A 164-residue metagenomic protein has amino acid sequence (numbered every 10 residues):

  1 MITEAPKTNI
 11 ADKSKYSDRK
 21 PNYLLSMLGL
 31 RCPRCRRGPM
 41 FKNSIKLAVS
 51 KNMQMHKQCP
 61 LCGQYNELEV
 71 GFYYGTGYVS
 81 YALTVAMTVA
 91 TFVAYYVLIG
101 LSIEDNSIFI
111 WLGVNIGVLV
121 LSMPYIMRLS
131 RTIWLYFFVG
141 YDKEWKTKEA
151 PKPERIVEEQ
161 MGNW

Functional and structural regions predicted by a protein language model:
I2-K7, I103-W164: Cytosol/matrix-facing juxtamembrane amphipathic, basic-hydrophobic segments adjacent to a transmembrane helix
P6-R19, R36-L47: Short Cys/His-rich Zn2+-coordinating modules
S14-D18, Y65-E69, Y141: Cytosolic juxtamembrane amphipathic/interface segments immediately preceding and feeding into a transmembrane helix
R19-G29, A48-Q54: Short, flexible, mixed-charge glycine/proline-rich loop motifs that serve as phosphate/nucleic-acid-contacting
P21, L68-T76, S102-S107, W111 (+1 more regions): Juxtamembrane/transmembrane-helix boundary motifs in multi-pass membrane proteins
Y23, P39-S50, L61-Y81: Membrane interfacial helix-start motif at the N-side
C32-C35, C59-C62: Short cysteine-rich clusters marking metal-coordination/redox-active sites
T84-D105: Juxtamembrane "helix exit" motif at the C-terminal ends of alpha-helical transmembrane segments in multi-pass membrane
